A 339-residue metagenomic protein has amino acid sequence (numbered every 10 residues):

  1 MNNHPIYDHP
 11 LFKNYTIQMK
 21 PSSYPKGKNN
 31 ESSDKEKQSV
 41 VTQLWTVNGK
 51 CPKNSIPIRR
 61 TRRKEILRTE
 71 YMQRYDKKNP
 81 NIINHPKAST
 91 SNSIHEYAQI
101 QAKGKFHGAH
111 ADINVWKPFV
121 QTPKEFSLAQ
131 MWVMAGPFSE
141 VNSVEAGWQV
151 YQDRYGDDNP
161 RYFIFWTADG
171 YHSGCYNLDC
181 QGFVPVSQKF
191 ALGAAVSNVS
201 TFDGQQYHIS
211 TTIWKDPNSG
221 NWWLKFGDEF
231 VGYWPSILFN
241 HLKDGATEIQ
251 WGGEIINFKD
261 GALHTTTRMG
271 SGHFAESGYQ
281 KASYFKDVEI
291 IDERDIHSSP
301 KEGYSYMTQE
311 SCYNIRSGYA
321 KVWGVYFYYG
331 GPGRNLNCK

Functional and structural regions predicted by a protein language model:
M1-K339: Exposed, interaction-prone regions of secreted/extracellular proteins
